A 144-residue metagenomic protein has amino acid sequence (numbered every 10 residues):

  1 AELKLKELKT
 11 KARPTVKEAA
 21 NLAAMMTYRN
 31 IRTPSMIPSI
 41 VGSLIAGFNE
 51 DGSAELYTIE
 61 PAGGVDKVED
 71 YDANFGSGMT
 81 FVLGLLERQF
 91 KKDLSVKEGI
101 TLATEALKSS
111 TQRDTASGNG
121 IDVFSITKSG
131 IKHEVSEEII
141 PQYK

Functional and structural regions predicted by a protein language model:
A1-S39, D66-L102, K108, T115-S117 (+2 more regions): Conserved short S/T/G-enriched processing/targeting/catalytic segments and their helical context
M25, A54-L56, Q112: Mixed-charge, polar/low-complexity N-terminal
I40-S43, S53-L56, G120-I121: Short glycine-rich loop/turn motifs
A46-G63: Acidic-glycine-rich active-site phosphate/pyrophosphate-binding loop
